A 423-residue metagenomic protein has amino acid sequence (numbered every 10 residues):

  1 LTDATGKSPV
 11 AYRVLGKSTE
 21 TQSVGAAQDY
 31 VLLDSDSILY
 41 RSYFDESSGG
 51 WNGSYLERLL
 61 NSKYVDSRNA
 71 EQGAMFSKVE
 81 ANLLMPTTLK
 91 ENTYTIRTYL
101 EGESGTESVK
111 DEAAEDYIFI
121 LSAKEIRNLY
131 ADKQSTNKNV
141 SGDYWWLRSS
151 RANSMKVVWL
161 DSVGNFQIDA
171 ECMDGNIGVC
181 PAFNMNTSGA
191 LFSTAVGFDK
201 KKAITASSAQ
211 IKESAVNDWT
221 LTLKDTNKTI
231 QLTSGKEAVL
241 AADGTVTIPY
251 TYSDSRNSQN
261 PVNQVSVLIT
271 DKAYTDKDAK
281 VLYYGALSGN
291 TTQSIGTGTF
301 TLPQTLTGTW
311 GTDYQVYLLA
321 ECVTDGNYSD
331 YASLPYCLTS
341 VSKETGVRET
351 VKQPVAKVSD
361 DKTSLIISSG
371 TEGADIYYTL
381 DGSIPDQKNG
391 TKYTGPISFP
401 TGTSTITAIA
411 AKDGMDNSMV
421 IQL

Functional and structural regions predicted by a protein language model:
L1-G311, A320-E344: Collagenous Gly-X-Y triple-helix signature in extracellular proteins
Q315-E321, T407-A411: Extracellular recognition modules
T345-L423: Short, compositionally stereotyped local motifs that mark structural "simplifiers"
